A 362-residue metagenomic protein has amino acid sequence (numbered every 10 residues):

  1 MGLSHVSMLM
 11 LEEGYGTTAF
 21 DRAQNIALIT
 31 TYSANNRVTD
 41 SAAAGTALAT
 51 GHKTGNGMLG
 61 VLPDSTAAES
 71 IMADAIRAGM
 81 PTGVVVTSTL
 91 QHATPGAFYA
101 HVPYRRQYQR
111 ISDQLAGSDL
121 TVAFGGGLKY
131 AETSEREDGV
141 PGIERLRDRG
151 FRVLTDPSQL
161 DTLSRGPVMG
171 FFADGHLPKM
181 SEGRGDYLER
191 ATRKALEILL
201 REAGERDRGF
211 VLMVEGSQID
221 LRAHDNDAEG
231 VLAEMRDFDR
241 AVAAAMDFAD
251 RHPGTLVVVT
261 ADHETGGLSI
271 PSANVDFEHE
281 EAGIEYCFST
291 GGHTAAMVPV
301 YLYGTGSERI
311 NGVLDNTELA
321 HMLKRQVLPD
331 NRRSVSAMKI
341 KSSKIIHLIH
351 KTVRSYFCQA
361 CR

Functional and structural regions predicted by a protein language model:
M1-L160, G166, E264-I349: N-terminal catalytic scaffold of extracellular/periplasmic and nuclease hydrolases that process anionic headgroups
M1-S4, A75, F124, F171 (+5 more regions): Beta-strand elements within well-structured catalytic alpha/beta cores of enzymes that handle phosphate/sulfate esters
L3, R236-F277: Metal-dependent active-site segment of extracytoplasmic phospho-/sulfohydrolases and closely related
L48-N56, P167-S181, D220-N226, Y301-Y303: Gly-rich Lys/Arg/Thr-decorated short loops/hinges at beta-loop-alpha junctions or inter-strand turns that position
A93-F98, G175-G183, A203-G209, M213-A241: Active-site His/acidic residue clusters
D156, L160-F171, A191-S217: Active-site regions of oxyanion-processing enzymes, predominantly non-cytosolic
A173, V214-Q218, A223, M235 (+3 more regions): Active-site proximal loops enriched in glycine and acidic residues that flank catalytic Cys/His/Asp and coordinate
